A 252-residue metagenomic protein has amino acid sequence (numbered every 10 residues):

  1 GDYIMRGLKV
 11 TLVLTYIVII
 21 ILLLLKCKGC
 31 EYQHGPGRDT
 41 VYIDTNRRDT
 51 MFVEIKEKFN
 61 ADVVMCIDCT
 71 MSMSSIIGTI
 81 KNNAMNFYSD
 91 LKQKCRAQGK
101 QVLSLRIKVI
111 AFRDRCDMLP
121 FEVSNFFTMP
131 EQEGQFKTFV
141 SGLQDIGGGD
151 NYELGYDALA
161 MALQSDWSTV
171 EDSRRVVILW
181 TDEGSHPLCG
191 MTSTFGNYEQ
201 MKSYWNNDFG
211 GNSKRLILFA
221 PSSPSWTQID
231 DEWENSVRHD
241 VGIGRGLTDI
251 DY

Functional and structural regions predicted by a protein language model:
D2-Y16: N-terminal Sec-pathway targeting helices
M5, V18-L22, V41-D44: Residues marking helix boundaries in flexible regions
R6-K9, K28, R38: Polybasic, lysine/arginine-rich low-complexity segments
K9, L23-L25, N46: Exposed regions on extracellular, virion, or secretory-pathway luminal proteins
I19, L23-P36: Bacterial Sec-dependent signal peptides at the C-terminal "C-region" and cleavage site
Y32-Y252: Divalent cation-coordinating acidic motifs and surrounding scaffolds that mediate Ca2+/Mg2+/Mn2+/Zn2+-dependent binding
